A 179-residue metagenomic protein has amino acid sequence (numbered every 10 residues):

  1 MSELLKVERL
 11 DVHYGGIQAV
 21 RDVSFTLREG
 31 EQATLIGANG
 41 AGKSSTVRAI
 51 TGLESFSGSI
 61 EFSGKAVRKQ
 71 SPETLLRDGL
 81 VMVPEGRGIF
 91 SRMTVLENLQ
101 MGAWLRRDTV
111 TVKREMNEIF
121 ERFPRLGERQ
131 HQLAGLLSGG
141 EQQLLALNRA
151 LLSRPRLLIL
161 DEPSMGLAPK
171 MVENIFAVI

Functional and structural regions predicted by a protein language model:
S2-I179: Glycine-rich phosphate-binding loops of nucleotide-dependent enzymes
